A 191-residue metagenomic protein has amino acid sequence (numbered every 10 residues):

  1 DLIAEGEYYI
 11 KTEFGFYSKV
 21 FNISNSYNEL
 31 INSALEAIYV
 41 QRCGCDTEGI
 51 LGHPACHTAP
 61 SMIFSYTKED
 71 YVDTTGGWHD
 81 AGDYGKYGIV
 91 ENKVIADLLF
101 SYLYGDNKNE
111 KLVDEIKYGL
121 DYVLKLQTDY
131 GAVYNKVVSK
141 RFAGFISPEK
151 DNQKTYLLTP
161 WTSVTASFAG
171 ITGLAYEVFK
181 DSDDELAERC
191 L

Functional and structural regions predicted by a protein language model:
D1-E36: Extended acidic/polar, glycine-enriched regions that form or flank non-catalytic beta-rich accessory modules
T12, I95-K108, D121-Y122, S167-S182: Well-ordered alpha-helical scaffold segments within catalytic/enzyme domains
S26-I50, P60-T67, E115-G131, R189-L191: Long, well-ordered core segments of solenoidal/helical folds
T47-L103: Conserved, compact domain cores that house catalytic/ligand-binding motifs in diverse enzymes and effector modules
G49-P54, Y66-A81, L126-Q153: Glycine- and aromatic-rich loop/turn segments at beta-sheet edges
G77-E91, K150-T165: Solvent-exposed loop and edge beta-strand segments that line ligand/cofactor-binding and catalytic clefts
V90, L112, G119, V164 (+2 more regions): Stable alpha-helical elements in mature extracytoplasmic
Y102-K117, Q127, G131, Y176-L191: Structural helix-adjacent loops and short alpha-helical linkers that scaffold large soluble proteins
